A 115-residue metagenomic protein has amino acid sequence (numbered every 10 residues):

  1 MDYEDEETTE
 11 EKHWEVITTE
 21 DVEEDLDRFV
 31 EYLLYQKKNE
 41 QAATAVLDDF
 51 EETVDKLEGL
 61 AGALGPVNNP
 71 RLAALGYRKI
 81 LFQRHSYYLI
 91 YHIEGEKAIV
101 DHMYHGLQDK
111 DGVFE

Functional and structural regions predicted by a protein language model:
D2-D49: Arg/Lys-rich, positively charged N-terminal/basic patches that mediate binding to nucleic acids
D2-T9, F82-E115: Enriched for short, Lys/Arg-rich terminal
R28-Y32, K56, H102: Residue-level signal for well-ordered alpha-helical scaffold segments within enzymatic catalytic domains
L34, G62, H105-Q108: A generic structural signal for secondary-structure junctions that act as hinges or helix/strand caps at the edges
E40-E51, N68, L75, A98: Residue-level signal for alpha-helical context at structural boundaries
D49-G62: Compact soluble domain cores
G62-G95: Basic/aromatic recognition patch in beta-strand/loop cores that engages polyanionic ligands
